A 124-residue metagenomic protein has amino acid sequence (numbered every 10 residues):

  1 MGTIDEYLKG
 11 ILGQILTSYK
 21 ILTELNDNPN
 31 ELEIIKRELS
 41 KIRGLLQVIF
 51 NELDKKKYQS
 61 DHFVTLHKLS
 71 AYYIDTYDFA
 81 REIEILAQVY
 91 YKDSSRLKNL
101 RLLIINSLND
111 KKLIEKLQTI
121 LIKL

Functional and structural regions predicted by a protein language model:
M1-L45: Short terminal alpha-helical segments
E6, L32-K41, F63-S70, K98-I105: Short, charged, amphipathic alpha-helical segments
I21, E52, I120-K123: Amphipathic, soluble alpha-helical interaction motifs
I21-I35, K57-H62, A87-N99: Charged, low-complexity interaction regions
L45-S70: Short, solvent-exposed, charged loop/turn and helix-capping segments that join or cap alpha-helices on peripheral
I74-L124: Amphipathic alpha-helical binding modules
